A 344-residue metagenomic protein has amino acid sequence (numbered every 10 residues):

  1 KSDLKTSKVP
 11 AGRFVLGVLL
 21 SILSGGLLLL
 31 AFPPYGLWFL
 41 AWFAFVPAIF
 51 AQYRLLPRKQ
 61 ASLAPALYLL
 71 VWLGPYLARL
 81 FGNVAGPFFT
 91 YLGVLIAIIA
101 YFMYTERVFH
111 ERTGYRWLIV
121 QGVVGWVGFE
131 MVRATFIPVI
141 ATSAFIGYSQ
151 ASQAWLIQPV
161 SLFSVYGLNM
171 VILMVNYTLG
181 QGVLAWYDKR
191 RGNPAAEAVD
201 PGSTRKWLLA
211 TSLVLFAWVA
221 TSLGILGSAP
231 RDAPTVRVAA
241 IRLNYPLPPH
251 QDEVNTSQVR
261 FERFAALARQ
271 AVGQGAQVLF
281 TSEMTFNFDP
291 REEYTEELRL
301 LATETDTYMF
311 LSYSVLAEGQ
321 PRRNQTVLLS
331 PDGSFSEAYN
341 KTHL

Functional and structural regions predicted by a protein language model:
D3-I225, V278: Membrane-embedded alpha-helical bundles of multi-pass enzymes that act on lipidic or dolichyl-linked glycan substrates
G224-L344: Soluble catalytic regions of membrane-associated enzymes that act on cell-envelope and secretory-pathway components
